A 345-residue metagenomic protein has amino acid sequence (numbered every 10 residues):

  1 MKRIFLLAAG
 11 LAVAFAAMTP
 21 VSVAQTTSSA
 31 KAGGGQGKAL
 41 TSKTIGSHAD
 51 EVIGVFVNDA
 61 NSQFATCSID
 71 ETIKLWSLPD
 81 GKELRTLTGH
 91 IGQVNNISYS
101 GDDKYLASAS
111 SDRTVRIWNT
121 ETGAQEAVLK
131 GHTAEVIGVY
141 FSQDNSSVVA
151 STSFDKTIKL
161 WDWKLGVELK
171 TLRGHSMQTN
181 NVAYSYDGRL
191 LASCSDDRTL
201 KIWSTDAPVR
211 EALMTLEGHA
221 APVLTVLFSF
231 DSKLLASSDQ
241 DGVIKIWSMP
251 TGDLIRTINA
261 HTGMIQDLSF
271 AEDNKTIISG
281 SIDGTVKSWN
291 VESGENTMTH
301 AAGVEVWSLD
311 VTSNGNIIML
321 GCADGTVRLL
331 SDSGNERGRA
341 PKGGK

Functional and structural regions predicted by a protein language model:
A30-A49: A short helix->beta-strand "capping" segment at the edge of beta-propeller domains
I45-V52, T88-V94, L129-V136, R173-T179 (+4 more regions): WD40/WD-repeat beta-propeller blade N-cap
D59-A60, G101-D102, Q143-N145, Y186-D187 (+3 more regions): Residue-level detector of Asp-centered blade-edge/turn motifs that repeat once per structural unit in beta-propeller
F64, L106, V148-V149, L191 (+3 more regions): Hydrophobic beta-strand positions that form the internal "hydrophobic ladder" of WD40/Gbeta-like beta-propeller blades
C67-D70, S108-D112, T152-D155, C194-D197 (+3 more regions): Conserved strand-to-loop turn within each blade of WD40 beta-propeller repeats
I73-W76, V115-W118, V139, I158-W161 (+4 more regions): WD40-repeat beta-propellers
L78-G81, T120-G123, W163-G166, T205-P208 (+3 more regions): Short loop/turn segments that connect beta-strands within beta-propeller blades
